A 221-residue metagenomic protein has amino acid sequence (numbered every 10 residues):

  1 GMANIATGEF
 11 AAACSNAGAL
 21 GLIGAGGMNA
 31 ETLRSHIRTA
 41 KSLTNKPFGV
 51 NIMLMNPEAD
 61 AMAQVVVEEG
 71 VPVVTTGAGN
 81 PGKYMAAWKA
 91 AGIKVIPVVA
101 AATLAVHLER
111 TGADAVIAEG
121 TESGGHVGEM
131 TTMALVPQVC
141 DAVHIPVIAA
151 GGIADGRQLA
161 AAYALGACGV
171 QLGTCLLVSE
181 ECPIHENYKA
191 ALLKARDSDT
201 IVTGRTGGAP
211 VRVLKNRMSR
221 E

Functional and structural regions predicted by a protein language model:
G1-P146: Active-site entrance/lid segments in N-terminal catalytic domains of soluble metabolic enzymes
I5, I153-A154: Residue-level detector of alpha-helix initiation sites
F10, A134-H144, I148, A154-E221: Conserved active-site-proximal phosphate/metal-binding subdomains
